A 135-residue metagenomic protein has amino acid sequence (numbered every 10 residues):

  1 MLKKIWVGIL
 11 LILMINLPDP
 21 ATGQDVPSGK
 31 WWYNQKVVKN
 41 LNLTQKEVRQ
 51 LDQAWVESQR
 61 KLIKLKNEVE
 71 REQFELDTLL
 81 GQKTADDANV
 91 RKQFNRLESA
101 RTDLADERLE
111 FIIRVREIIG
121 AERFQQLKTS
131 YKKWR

Functional and structural regions predicted by a protein language model:
M1-V7: Bacterial N-terminal signal peptides that target proteins for export
G8-N16: Bacterial N-terminal signal peptides
A21-R135: Charge-rich (acidic/polar
